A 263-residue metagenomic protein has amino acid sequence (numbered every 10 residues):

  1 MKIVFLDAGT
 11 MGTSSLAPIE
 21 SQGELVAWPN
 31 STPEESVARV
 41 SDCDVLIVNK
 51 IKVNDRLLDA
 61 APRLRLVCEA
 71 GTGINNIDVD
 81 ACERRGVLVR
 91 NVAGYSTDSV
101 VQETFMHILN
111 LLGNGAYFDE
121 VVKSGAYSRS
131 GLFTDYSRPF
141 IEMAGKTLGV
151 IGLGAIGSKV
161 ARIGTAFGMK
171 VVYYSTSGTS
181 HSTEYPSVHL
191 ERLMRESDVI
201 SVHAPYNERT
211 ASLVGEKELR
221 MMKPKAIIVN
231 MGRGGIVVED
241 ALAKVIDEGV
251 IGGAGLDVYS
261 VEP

Functional and structural regions predicted by a protein language model:
M1-C43, G168: N-terminal glycine-/charge-rich "phosphate-binding" loop or analogous flexible N-terminal tail
A8, L153-G154: Glycine-rich Rossmann-fold phosphate-binding loop(s) that bind the pyrophosphate of adenine dinucleotide cofactors
P29, N49, A70-G71, V87-D98 (+2 more regions): Short beta->alpha connector loops at strand-helix junctions that form conserved, small/polar/Pro-enriched
I51-L58, T176-P263: Rossmann-like adenosine-cofactor binding region
A93-T147: Phosphate-binding beta-alpha-beta segment of Rossmann-like dinucleotide-binding domains, i.e., the NAD(P)
G157-S158: N-terminal Rossmann-fold NAD(P) dinucleotide-binding loop
